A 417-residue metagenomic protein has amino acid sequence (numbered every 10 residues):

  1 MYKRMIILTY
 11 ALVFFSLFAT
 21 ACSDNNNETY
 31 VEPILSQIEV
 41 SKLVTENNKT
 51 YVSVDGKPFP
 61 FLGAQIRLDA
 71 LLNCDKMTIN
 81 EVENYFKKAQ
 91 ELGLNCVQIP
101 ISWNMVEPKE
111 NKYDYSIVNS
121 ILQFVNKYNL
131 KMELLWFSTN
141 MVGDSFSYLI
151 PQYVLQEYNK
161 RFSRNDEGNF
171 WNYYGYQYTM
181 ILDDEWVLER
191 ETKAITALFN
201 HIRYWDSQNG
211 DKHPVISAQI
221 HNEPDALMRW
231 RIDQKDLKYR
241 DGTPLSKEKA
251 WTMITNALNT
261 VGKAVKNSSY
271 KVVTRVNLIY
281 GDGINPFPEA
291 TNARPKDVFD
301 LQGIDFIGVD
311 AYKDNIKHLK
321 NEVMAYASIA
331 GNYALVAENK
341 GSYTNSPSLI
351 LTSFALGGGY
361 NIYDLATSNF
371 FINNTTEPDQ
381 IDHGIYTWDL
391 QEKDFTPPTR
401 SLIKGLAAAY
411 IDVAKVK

Functional and structural regions predicted by a protein language model:
F18-A21: C-terminal motif of bacterial Sec signal peptides marking the signal peptidase cleavage site
E28-L94: N-terminal carbohydrate-binding accessory modules
Q65-M77, P100-S116, N172-K193, W205 (+3 more regions): The substrate-binding groove and active-site-proximal loops of carbohydrate-active enzymes, especially glycoside
T78-E157, W251-V273: Aromatic-lined substrate-binding rim segments of carbohydrate-active enzymes
V118, N140-R203: Active-site-adjacent "subsite" loops/lids of carbohydrate-active enzymes
F137, W205-E223, K249-N292, N332-S342: Aromatic-lined carbohydrate-recognition surfaces of secreted/lumenal glycan-active proteins
Q219, E223-W230, T274-Y312, E322 (+1 more regions): Substrate-binding cleft/loops of secretory-pathway carbohydrate-active enzymes
S348-K417: Aromatic- and carboxylate-lined catalytic core of secreted/periplasmic carbohydrate-active enzymes
